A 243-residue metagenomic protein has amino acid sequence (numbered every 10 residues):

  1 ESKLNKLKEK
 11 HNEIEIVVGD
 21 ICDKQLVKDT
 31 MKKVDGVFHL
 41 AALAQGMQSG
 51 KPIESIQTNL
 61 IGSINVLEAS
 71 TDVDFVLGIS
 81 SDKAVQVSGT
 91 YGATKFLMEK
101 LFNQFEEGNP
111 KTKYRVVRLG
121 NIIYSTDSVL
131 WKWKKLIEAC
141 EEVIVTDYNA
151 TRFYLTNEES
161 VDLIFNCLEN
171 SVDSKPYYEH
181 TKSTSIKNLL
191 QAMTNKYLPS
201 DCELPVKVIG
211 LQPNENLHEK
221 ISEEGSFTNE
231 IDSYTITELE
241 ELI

Functional and structural regions predicted by a protein language model:
E1-K3: Conserved glycine-rich Rossmann-like NAD(P)H-binding loop of the short-chain dehydrogenase/reductase
K6, D29, G50, G89 (+3 more regions): Generic recognition of short, well-ordered alpha-helical segments
E9-Q57: NAD(P)H-binding glycine-rich loop region in Rossmannoid oxidoreductase-like domains and their noncatalytic homologs
C22, A84, I122-Y124: Conserved sequence/active-site signature of Rossmann-fold short-chain dehydrogenase/reductase
Q25, L60, I64, E158: Conserved active-site region of classical short-chain dehydrogenase/reductase
D29-K33, A69, L163: CheY-like receiver
H39, L43-M47, P52-F96, Q104-E106 (+1 more regions): Conserved Rossmann-fold NAD(P)-dependent oxidoreductase catalytic core, especially the SDR/UDP-sugar
K100-N121, T126-I243: Strand-loop microenvironment adjacent to phosphate/nucleotide-handling motifs in alpha/beta enzyme folds
